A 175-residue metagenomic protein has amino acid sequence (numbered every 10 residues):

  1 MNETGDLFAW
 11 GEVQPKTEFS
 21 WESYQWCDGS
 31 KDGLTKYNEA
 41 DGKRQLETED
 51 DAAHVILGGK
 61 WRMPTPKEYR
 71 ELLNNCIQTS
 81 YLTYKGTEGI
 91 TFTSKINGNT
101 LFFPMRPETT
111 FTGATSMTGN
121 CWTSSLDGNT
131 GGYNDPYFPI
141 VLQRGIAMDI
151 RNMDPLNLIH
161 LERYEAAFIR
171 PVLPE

Functional and structural regions predicted by a protein language model:
M1-Y24, D28-D51, V55-R62, P66-E175: C-terminal, surface-exposed recognition/capping segments
